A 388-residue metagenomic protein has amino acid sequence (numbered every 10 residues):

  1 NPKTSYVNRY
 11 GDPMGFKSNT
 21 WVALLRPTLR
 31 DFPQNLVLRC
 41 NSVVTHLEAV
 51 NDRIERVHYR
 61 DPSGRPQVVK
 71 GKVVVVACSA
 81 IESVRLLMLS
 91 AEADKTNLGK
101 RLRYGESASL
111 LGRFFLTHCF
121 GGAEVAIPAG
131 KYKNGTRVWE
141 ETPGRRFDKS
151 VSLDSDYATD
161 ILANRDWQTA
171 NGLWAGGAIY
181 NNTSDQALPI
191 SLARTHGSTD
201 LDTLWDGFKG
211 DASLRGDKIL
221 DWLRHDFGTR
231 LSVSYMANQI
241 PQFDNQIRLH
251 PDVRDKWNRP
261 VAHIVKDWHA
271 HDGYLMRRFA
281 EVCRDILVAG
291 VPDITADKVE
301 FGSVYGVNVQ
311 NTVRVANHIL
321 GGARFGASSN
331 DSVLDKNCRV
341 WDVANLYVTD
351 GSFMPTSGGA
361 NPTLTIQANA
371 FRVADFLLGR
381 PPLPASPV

Functional and structural regions predicted by a protein language model:
N1-V44, V315: Conserved redox-cofactor binding core of oxidoreductases
T4, N8, T45-V50, D217-Q239 (+3 more regions): A glycine-rich dinucleotide-binding beta-alpha-beta segment and adjacent secondary-structure elements that constitute
G11-S18, V76-A77, G105, Y235 (+2 more regions): Hydrophobic alpha-helical scaffolding
K17, W21, L275-F279, P362 (+1 more regions): Hydrophobic (often cysteine-bearing) scaffold residues that line and stabilize catalytic clefts of nucleotide/cofactor
L25-D31, P62-V68, F325, D331-W341: A short acidic-Thr-Gly-centered motif at the start of a beta-strand
R30-P33, S42, L47, V57-R145 (+3 more regions): Glycine-rich loop(s) and the adjacent beta-strand/alpha-helix scaffold that form part
A108-L111, T117-P260, A270, A316-I319 (+1 more regions): FAD cofactor-binding and catalytic pocket of flavoenzymes
T356-D375: A conserved FAD-binding loop/helix module that cradles the flavin
